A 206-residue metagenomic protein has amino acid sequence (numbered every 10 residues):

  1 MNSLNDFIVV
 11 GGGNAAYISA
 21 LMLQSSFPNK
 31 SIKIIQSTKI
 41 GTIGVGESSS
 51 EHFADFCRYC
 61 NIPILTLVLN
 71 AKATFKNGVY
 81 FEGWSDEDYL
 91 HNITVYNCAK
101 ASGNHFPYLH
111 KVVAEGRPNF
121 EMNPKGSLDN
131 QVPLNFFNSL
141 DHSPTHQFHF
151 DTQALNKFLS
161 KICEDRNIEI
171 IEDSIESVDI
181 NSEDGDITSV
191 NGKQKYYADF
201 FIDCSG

Functional and structural regions predicted by a protein language model:
N2-A15: Beta1/beta-strand and adjacent pyrophosphate-binding region of the FAD-binding site in flavoprotein oxidoreductases
I18-K30, F56, R166: A short, Lys/Arg-enriched amphipathic alpha-helix followed by its capping loop at the start of a domain
Q24-V45: Glycine-rich FAD pyrophosphate-binding loop
V45-L134: Dinucleotide-binding Rossmann-like beta1-alpha1 core, especially the glycine-rich loop that anchors the ADP
L128-A154, K195-Y196: Helix-loop-beta segment of a Rossmann-like dinucleotide-binding subdomain
H142-I162, I170-D173, C204: Short beta-strand to alpha-helix junction loop
I171-T188: A conserved short coil-to-beta-strand element within the FAD-binding core of flavoproteins
N191-F200: Core beta-strand elements of the Rossmann-like FAD/NAD(P) dinucleotide-binding domain in flavoenzyme oxidoreductases
